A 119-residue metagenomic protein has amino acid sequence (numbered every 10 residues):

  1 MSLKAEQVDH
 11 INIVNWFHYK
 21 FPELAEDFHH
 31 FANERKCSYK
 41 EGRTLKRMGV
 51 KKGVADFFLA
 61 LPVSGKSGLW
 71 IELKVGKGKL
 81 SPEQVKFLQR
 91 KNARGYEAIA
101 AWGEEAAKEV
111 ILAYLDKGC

Functional and structural regions predicted by a protein language model:
M1-C119: Catalytic phosphate/metal-binding cores of nucleic-acid and nucleotide-processing enzymes, i.e., regions that mediate
